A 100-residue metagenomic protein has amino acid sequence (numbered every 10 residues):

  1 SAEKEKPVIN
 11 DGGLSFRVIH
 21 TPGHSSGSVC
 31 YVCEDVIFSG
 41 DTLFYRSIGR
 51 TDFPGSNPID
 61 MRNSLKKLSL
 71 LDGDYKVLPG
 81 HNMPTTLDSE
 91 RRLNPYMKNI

Functional and structural regions predicted by a protein language model:
S1-L14, R92-Y96: Active-site HxH/HxHxD metal-binding segment of metal-dependent hydrolases
S15-H20, S25-I100: Metallo-beta-lactamase
